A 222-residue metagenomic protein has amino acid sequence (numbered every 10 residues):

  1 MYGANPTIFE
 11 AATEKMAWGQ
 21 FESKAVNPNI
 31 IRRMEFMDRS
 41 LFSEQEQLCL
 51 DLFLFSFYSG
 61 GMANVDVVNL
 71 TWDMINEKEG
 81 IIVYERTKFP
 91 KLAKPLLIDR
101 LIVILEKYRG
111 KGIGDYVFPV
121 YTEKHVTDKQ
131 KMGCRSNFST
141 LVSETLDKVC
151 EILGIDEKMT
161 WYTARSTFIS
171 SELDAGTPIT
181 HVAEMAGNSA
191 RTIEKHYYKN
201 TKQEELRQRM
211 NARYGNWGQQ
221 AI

Functional and structural regions predicted by a protein language model:
M1-D38, K124-M132: Flexible interdomain linker/hinge and immediately adjacent N-terminus of the catalytic tyrosine-recombinase domain
A4, A11, N69-K107: Conserved tyrosine-mediated DNA breakage-rejoining catalytic core shared by Y-recombinases
I30-R32, I98-D156: Active-site/catalytic core of tyrosine-dependent DNA strand-transfer enzymes
R39-E44, K111-I113, S143-E184: Short, basic (Lys/Arg/His-rich) helix/loop patches that form interaction surfaces in the mid-to-C-terminal regions
L50-A63, S171: Short pre-functional
M74-I81, D156-E157, T177-H196: Short, polar N-cap/turn motifs at the start of nucleic acid-interacting alpha helices
R86-P90, A186-N211: Catalytic-site neighborhood detector that most strongly recognizes the C-terminal catalytic loop/helix of tyrosine
V120-K129, N211-I222: C-terminal secondary-structure termini that scaffold catalytic or DNA-interacting sites
